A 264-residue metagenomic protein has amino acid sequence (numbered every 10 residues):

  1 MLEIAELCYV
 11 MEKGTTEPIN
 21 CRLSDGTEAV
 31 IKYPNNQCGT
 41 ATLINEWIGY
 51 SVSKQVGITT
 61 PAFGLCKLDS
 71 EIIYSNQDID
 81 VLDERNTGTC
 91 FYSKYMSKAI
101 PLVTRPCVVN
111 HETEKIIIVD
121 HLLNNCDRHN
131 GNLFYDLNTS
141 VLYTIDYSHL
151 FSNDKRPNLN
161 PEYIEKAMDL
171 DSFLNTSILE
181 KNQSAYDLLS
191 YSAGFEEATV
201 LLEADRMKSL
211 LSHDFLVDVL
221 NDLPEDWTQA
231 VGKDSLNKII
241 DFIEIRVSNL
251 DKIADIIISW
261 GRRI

Functional and structural regions predicted by a protein language model:
M1-N125, H129-I264: Phosphate/dinucleotide-binding and metal-coordinating scaffold of catalytic cores in nucleotide-dependent enzymes
